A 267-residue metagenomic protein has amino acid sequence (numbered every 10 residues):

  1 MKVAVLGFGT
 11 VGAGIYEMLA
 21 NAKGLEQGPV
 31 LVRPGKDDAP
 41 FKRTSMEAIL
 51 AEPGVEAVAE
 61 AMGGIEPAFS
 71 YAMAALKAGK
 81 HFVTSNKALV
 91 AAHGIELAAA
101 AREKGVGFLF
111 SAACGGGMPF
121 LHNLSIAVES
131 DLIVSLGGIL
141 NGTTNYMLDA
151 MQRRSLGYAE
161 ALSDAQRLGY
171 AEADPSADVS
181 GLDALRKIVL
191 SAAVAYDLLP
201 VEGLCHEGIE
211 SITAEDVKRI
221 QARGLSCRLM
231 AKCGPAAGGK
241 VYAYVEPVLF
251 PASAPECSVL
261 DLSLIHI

Functional and structural regions predicted by a protein language model:
K2-E17: Glycine-rich adenosine-cofactor-binding loop
A22-A39: NAD(P)-binding Rossmann-fold cofactor-contacting core
R33-G35, G63, K87-L89, I95 (+1 more regions): Short, ordered loop/turn segments at secondary-structure junctions
M46-A57, A61, I65-S85: Rossmann-fold NAD(P) dinucleotide-binding segment
K87-F108, L121-L124: Rossmann-fold NAD(P)-binding glycine/threonine-rich loop
I126-R186: Conserved anion/nucleotide-ligand pocket segment
L162-P255: Substrate-binding/catalytic subdomain of NAD(P)-dependent oxidoreductase enzymes
I265-I267: Conserved small/polar residues in nucleotide/adenosyl-binding loops
